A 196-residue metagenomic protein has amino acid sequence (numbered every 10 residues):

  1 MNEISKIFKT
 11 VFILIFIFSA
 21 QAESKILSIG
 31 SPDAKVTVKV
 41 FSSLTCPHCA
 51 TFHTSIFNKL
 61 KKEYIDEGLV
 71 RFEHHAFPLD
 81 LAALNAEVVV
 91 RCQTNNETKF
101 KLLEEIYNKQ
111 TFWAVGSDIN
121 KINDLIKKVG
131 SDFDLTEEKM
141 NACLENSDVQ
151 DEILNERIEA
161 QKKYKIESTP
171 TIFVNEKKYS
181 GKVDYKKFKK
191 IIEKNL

Functional and structural regions predicted by a protein language model:
M1-D80, L84, S131, Q150-Y164 (+1 more regions): Extracytoplasmic thiol/disulfide redox context detector
P78-S168, F173-L196: Cysteine-centric redox/oxidoreductase cores and disulfide-bonded domains
